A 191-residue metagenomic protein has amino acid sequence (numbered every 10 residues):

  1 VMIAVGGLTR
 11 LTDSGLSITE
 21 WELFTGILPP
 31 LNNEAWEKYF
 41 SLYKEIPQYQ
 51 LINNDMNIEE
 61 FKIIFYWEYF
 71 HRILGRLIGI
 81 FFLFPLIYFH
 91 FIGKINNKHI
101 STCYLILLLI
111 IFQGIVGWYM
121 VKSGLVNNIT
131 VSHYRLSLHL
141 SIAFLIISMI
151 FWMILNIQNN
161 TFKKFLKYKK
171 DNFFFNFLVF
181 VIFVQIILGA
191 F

Functional and structural regions predicted by a protein language model:
V1, K98-L107, K164-V184: Interfacial segments of alpha-helical transmembrane regions
V1-G26, V181-F191: N-terminal signal-anchor transmembrane alpha helix
T25-P47: Long, glycine/tryptophan/cysteine-rich extracytoplasmic
L42-I80: Individual transmembrane alpha-helix segments
L77, F81-L108: Transmembrane helix-loop-helix
I78-F84, L140-Q158: Hydrophobic cores of alpha-helical transmembrane segments in multi-pass inner/ER membrane proteins, independent
Y119-N127: Juxtamembrane "helix-exit" motif on the non-cytosolic side of transmembrane helices
N128-L140: Non-cytosolic membrane-interface motifs at loop->transmembrane helix junctions
